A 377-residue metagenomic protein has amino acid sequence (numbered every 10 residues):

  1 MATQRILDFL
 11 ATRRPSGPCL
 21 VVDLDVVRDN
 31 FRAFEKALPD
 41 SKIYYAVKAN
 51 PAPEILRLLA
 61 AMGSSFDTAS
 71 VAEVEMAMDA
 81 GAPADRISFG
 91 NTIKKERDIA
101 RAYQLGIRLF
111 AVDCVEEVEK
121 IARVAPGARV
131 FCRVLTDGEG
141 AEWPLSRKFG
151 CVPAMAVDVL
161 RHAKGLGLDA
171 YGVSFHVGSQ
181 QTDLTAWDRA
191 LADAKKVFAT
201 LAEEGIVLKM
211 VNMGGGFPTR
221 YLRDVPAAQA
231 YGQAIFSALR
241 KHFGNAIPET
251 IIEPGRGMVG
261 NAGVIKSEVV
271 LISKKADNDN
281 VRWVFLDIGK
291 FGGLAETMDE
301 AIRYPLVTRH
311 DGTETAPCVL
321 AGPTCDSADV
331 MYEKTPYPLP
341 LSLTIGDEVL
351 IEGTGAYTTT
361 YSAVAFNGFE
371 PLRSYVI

Functional and structural regions predicted by a protein language model:
M1-A128, G165, D169, E203 (+2 more regions): A charged N-terminal "starter" segment
R5-I6, P15, A234, N245-I377: Charged (often Lys/Glu-rich) extended helix/loop segments that serve as interaction or gating elements
V21-R28, A49, P53, T68-V71 (+11 more regions): Electropositive phosphate-/nucleotide-binding environments in soluble metabolic enzymes
K42-Y44, S65, A84-S88, L109 (+6 more regions): Structural preference for beta-strand elements that scaffold enzyme active sites
K48-A52, A69-A72, T92-K94, V115-E117 (+7 more regions): Active-site beta-loop-alpha junctions enriched in small/polar residues
L56, D79, I99-R101, I121-V124 (+6 more regions): Short acidic, glycine/serine/threonine-rich loops at helix termini
E119, E139, T358: Short glycine-rich, flexible loops that bind phosphorylated cofactors or substrates
T136-S273, M331, N367-F369: Active-site loop/helix belt of alpha/beta enzymes
